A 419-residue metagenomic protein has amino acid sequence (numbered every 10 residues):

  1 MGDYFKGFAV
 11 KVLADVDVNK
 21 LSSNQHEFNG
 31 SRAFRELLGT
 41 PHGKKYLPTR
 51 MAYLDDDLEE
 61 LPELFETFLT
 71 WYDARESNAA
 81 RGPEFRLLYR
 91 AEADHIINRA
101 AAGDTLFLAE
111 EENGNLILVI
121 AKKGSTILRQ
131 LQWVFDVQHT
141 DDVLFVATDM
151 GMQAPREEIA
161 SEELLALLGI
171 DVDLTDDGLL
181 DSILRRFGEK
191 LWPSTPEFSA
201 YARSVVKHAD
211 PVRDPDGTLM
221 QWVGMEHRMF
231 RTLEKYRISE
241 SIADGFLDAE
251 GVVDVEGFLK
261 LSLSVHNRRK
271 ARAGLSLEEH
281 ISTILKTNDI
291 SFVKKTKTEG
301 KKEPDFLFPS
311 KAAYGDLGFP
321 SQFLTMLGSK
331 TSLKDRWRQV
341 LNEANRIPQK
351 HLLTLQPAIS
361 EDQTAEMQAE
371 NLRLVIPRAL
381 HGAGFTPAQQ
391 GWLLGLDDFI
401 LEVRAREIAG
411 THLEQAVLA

Functional and structural regions predicted by a protein language model:
M1-K122: Long, contiguous, compositionally biased segments that the model treats as domain-scale units
A9-S23, D254-K302: Acidic-basic catalytic patches of nuclease active cores, encompassing PD-(D/E)XK and other metal-cofactor nuclease
F65-R81, A100-T105, A109-L116, K123 (+3 more regions): Charged, structured surface patches that assemble and position nucleic-acid processing machinery
A93, N267-L275, M326-K330: Short, charged/polar micro-motifs that form catalytic or ligand-binding hotspots
N113-Q130, T232-S241, G245-F246: Accessory beta->alpha helical hairpin/"wing" motif in late/C-terminal subdomains of nucleic-acid enzymes
H139-K190: Glycine- and charge-enriched low-complexity intrinsically disordered segments
S182-L275, H280: Interdomain/boundary linker segments immediately adjacent to catalytic/signaling cores
E279-S282, K286-T287, F292-A419: Catalytic core segments in nucleotide and nucleic-acid processing enzymes
